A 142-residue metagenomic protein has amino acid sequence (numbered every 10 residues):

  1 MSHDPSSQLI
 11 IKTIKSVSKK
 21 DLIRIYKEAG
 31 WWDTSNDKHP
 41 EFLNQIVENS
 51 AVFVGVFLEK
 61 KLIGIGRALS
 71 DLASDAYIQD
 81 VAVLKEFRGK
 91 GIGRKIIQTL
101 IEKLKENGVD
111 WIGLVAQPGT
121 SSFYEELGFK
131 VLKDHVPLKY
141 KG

Functional and structural regions predicted by a protein language model:
S2-P40, H135: Short amphipathic alpha-helix that is part of the acyltransferase structural core
N44-G55: A short helix-loop-beta-strand connector motif used in the catalytic cores of GNAT acetyltransferases and, in some
G55, K61-L69, Y77-A82: Conserved beta-strand in the GNAT
S70-I78, R88, D134: A conserved beta-turn-beta hairpin within the catalytic core of GNAT-like acetyltransferases that forms part
L84, Q117: Residue-level recognition of the GNAT/N-acetyltransferase active site
F87, G91-T99: Conserved acetyl-CoA pyrophosphate-binding loop and the N-cap/start of the following alpha-helix in GNAT-like
R94, D110-W111, P118-K141: Conserved active-site alpha-helix within GNAT-family acetyltransferase domains
